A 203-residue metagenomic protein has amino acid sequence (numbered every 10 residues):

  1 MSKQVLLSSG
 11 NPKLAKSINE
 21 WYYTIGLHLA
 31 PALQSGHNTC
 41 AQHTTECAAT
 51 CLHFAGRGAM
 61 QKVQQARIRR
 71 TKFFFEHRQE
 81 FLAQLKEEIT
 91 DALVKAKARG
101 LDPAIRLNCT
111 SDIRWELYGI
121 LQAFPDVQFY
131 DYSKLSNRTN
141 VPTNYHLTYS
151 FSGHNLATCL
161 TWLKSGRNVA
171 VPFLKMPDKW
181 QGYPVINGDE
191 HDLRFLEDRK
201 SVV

Functional and structural regions predicted by a protein language model:
M1-V203: Class I S-adenosyl-L-methionine
